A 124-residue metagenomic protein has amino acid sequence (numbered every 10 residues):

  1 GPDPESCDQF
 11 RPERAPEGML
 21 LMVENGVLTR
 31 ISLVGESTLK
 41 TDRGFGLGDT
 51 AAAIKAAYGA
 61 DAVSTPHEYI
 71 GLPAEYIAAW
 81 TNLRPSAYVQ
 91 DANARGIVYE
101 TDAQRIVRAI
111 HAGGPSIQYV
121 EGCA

Functional and structural regions predicted by a protein language model:
G1-E24, A51-I106, A112-V120: A cross-family detector of function-defining hotspots
V27-L28: Short aromatic-glycine-(Arg/Gly/Cys) micro-motifs in beta-strand/loop hairpins
V34-E36: Short, conserved helix/loop micro-motifs enriched in His/Cys and acidic residues
T38-F45: Second-shell loop/turn segments in exported
C123-A124: Short, solvent-exposed mixed-charge patches
